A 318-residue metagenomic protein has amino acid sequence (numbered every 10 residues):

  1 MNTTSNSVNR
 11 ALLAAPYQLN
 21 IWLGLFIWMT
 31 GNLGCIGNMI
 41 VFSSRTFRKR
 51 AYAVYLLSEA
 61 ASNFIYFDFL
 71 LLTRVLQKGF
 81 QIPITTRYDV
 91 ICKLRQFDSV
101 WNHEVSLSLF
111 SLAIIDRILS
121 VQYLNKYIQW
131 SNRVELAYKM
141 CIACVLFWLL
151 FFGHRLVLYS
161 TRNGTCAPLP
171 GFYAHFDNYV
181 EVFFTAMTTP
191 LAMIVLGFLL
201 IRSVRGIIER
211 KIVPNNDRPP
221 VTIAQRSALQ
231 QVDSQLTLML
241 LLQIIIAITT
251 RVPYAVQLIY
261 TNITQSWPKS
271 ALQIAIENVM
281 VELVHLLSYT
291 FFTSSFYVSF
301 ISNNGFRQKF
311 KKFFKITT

Functional and structural regions predicted by a protein language model:
M1-V8, Q129, G206-T237, F300 (+1 more regions): Intrinsically disordered regulatory tails of 7TM GPCRs
N2-A11, G79-W101, Y123, I128-A137 (+5 more regions): Loop architecture of class A 7-transmembrane GPCRs
L13-I27, Y52-I114, L124-W130: Extracellular TM2-ECL1-early TM3 structural module of rhodopsin-like
G24-I27, I65-I82, H103-F110, W148-T165 (+4 more regions): Helix-to-loop junction signature of class
M29, S58-A61, D98, A143-L146 (+5 more regions): Hydrophobic residues within alpha-helical transmembrane segments of multi-pass solute transporters/permease subunits
T30-S43, A60, L70-L71, W101-N125 (+4 more regions): Cytoplasm-facing ends of alpha-helical transmembrane segments in multi-pass membrane proteins
L56, A61, M140-I142, R202-Y254: Intracellular effector-coupling site of seven-transmembrane GPCRs, centered on the ICL3-to-TM6 transition
P190-F198, R202, L238, L242-T250 (+2 more regions): Seventh transmembrane helix
